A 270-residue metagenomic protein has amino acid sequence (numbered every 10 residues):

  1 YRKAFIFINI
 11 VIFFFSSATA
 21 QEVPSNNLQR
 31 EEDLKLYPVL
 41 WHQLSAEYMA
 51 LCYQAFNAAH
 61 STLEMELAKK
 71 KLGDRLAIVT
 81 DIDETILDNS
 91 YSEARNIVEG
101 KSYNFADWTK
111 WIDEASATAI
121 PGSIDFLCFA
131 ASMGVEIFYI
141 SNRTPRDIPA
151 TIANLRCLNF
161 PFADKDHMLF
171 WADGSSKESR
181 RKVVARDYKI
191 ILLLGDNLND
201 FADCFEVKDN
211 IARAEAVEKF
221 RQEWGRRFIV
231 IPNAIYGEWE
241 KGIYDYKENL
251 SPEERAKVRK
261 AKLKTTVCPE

Functional and structural regions predicted by a protein language model:
I6-S16: Bacterial N-terminal signal peptides
T19-T80, D245-Y246, L250-E270: Non-catalytic pre-domain segments flanking phosphatase-related domains
S25, T144, I148-E270: C-terminal cap/substrate-recognition subdomain and adjoining C-terminal extension of metal-dependent phosphatase-like
E31, A46-N57, G73, D113-P121 (+2 more regions): Soluble non-cytosolic domains of exported or imported proteins
E64, A68, S92, C128-E136 (+3 more regions): Sec-exported extracytoplasmic/periplasmic mature domains
A77-N89: Asp-based phosphoryl-transfer active-site loop
E93-A119: Metal-dependent phosphoesterase signature
T109-F138, P145: Short, acidic loop-to-helix structural element flanking the phosphoryl-transfer center in phosphate-processing enzymes
